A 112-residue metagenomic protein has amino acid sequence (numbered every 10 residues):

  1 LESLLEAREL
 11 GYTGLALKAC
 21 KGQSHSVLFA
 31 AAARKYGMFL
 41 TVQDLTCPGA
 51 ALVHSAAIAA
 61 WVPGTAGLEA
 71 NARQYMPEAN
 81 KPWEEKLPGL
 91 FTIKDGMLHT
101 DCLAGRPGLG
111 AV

Functional and structural regions predicted by a protein language model:
L1-L45: Catalytic core of soluble alpha/beta enzymes
L45-V112: Flexible C-terminal active-site loop/helix
